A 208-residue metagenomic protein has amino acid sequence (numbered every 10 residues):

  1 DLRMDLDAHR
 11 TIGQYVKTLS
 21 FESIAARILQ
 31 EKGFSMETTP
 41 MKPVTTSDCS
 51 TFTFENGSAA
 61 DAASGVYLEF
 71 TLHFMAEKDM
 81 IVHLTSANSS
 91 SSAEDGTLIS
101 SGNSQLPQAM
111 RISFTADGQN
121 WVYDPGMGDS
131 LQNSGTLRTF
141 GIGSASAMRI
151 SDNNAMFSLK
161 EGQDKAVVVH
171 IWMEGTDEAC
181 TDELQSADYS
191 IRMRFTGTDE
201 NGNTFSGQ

Functional and structural regions predicted by a protein language model:
D1-K42, Q185-Y189, T198-Q208: Short, polar/proline-rich extracytoplasmic segments that appear immediately after membrane translocation
L2-T11, D48-N133: Surface-exposed interaction patch
R3, R10, K17, R27 (+6 more regions): Arginine residue identity/basic-tract feature
G13-Y15, F21, R27-A59, S92-S101 (+1 more regions): Surface-exposed intrinsically disordered loops and tails
Q14, Q30, Q105-Q108, Q119 (+4 more regions): Residue-identity detector for glutamine
T51-D95, G141-Q208: C-terminal, structured domain-capping segment
